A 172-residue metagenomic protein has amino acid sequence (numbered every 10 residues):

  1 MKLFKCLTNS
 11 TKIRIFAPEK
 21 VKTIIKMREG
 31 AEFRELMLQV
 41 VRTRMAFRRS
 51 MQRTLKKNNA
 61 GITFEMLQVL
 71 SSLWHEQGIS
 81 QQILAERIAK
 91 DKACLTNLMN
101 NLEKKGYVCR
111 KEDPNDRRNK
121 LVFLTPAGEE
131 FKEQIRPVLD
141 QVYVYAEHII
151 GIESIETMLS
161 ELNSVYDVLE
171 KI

Functional and structural regions predicted by a protein language model:
M1-N58: N-terminal leader segment of winged-helix/HTH proteins
E32, L36, I62-M66, A127 (+1 more regions): N-terminal positioning helix adjacent to the helix-turn-helix/winged-helix DNA-binding module
R34-Q52, S80, G106-E112, K120 (+1 more regions): Extended, non-catalytic scaffold segments that flank or surround catalytic motifs
V40-T43, F47, T54, I88 (+3 more regions): Alpha-helical linker/hinge and terminal dimerization helices associated with HTH transcriptional regulators
M45, R49-C94: N-terminal helix-turn-helix DNA-binding core of bacterial DNA-binding proteins
Q68-S71, E86, E133, L159 (+1 more regions): A cross-family signal for key residues in well-ordered alpha-helices that form functional helical elements
N97: DNA-binding alpha-helical recognition surfaces that contact promoter or target DNA
N100-S160: Charged, amphipathic alpha-helical coiled-coil/dimerization segments
